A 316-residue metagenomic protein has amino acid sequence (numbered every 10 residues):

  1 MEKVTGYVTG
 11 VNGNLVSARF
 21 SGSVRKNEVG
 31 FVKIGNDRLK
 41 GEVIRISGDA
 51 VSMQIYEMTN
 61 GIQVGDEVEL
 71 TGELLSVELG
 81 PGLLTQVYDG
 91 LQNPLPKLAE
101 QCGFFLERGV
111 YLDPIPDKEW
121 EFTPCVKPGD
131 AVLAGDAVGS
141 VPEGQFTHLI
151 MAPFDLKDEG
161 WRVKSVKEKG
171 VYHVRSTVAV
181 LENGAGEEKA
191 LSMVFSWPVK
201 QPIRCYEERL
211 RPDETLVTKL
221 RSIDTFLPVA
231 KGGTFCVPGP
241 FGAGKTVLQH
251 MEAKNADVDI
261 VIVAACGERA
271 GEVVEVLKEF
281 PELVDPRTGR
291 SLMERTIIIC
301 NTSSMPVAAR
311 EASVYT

Functional and structural regions predicted by a protein language model:
M1, I46, G80, S192 (+2 more regions): A generic structural signal for short, non-catalytic loop/turn and secondary-structure boundary residues
E2-N14: Extreme N-terminal "head/tail" segments of very large remodeling/mechanoenzyme assemblies
K3, R38, G232: Short coil/loop residues immediately preceding or within conserved phosphate-binding loops of NTP-utilizing enzyme
V4-Y7, E42, G139, M251-E252: Short, flexible, solvent-exposed loop/turn segments with mixed acidic/basic and small polar residues
V8, G65, V87, G135 (+3 more regions): Residue-level signature of catalytic and energy-coupling elements of molecular machines, predominantly ATP/GTP-dependent
V11-N12, A18-L216: Acidic-enriched and Gly/Ser
L216-T316: Switch/coupling sub-region of P-loop NTPases
